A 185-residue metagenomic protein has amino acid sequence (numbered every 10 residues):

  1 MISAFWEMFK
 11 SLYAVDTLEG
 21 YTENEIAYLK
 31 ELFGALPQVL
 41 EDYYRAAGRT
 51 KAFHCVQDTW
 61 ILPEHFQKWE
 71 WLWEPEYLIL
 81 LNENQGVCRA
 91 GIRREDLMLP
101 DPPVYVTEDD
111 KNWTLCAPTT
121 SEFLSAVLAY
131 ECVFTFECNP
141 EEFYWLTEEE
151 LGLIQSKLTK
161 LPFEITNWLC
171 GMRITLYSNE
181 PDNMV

Functional and structural regions predicted by a protein language model:
M1-W113, E131-I174: A surface-exposed partner-binding patch
C116-T135: Catalytic cores of NTP-dependent nucleotidyl/adenyl transfer enzymes across multiple folds
Y177: A cross-family detector of function-defining hotspots
P181-V185: Short, hydrophobic/proline-enriched secondary-structure or compact coil segments at domain edges
